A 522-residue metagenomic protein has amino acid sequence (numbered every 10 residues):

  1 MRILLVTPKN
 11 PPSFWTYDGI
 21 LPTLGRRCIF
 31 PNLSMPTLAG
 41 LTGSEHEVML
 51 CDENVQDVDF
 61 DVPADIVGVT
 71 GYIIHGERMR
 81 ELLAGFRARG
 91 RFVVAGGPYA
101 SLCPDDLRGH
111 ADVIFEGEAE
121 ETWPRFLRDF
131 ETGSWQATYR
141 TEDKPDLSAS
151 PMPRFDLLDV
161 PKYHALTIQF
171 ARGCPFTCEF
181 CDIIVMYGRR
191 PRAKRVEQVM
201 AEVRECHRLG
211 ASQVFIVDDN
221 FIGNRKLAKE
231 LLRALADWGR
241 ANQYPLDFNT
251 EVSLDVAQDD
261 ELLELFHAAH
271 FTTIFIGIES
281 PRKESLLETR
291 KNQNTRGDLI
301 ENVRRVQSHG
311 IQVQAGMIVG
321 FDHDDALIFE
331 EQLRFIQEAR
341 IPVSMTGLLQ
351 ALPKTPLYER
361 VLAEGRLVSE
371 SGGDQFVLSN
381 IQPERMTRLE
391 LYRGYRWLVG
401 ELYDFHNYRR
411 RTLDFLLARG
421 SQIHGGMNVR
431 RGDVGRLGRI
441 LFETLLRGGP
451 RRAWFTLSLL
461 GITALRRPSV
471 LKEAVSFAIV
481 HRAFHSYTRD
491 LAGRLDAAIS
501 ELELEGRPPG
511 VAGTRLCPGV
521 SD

Functional and structural regions predicted by a protein language model:
M1-L209: Acidic, low-complexity intrinsically disordered segments
R2-L5, P12, E47-L50, H110 (+2 more regions): Radical SAM enzyme core and accessory elements
L5, V69, E116, I216-D218 (+2 more regions): Conserved beta-strand positions
N10-W15, D105-D106, R225-K226, E284-T289 (+3 more regions): Flexible glycine/acidic-rich beta-alpha junction loops that bind and position SAM and/or redox cofactors in anaerobic
F14-D18, L127, S150, A228-K229 (+2 more regions): Short aromatic-enriched loop/helix-cap "lid" or pocket-rim segments at secondary-structure transitions that line
C51-N54, A137, E142-P153, Q312 (+2 more regions): A C-terminal junction/extension of Radical SAM enzymes
D106-P124, L265-T273, E331-T346: Structural recognition of alpha->loop->beta junctions
P151-Q314, V319-F321, D325-R334, L362: Radical SAM [4Fe-4S] cluster-binding motif and immediate context
